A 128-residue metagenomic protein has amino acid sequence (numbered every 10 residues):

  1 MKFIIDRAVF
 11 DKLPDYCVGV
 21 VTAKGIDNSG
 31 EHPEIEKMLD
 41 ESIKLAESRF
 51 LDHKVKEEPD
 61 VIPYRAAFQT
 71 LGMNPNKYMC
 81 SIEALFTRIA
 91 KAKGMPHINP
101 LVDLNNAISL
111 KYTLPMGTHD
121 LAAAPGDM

Functional and structural regions predicted by a protein language model:
M1-M128: Charge-biased, low-complexity intrinsically disordered regions
